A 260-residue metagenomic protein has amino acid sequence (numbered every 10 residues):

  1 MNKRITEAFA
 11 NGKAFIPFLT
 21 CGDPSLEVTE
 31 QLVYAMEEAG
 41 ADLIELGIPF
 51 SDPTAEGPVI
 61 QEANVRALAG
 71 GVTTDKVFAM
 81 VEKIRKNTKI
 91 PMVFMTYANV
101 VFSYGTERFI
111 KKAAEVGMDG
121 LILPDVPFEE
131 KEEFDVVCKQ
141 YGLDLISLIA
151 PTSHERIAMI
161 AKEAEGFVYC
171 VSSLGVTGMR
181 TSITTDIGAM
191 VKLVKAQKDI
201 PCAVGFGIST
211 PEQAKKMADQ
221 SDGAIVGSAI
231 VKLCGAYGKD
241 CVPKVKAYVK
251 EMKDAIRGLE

Functional and structural regions predicted by a protein language model:
M1-A8, S51-I60, V72-E82, F102-R108 (+5 more regions): Active-site-adjacent beta->alpha loops and helix N-cap segments on the catalytic face of soluble alpha/beta enzymes
M1-F18, V81-K86, E260: N-terminal amphipathic alpha-helix/helix-capping segment at the start of soluble metabolic enzymes
F15-L19, I44-L46, M92-T96, L121-L123 (+4 more regions): Hydrophobic faces of well-ordered beta-strands that scaffold small-molecule active sites in alpha/beta enzyme cores
T20-S25, M95-S103, P127-F128, L148-T152 (+1 more regions): Glycine-rich beta-to-alpha transition loops that act as phosphate-gripper elements at the mouths of alpha/beta enzyme
L26-M36, T152-K162, V204, I208-A224: Catalytic cores of alpha/beta
E37, I48-F50, Q61-L123, I256: Active-site beta->alpha loop and helix N-cap motifs at the rims of alpha/beta catalytic domains
A41-D52, M118-I122, P127-E130, S172-G178 (+2 more regions): Glycine-rich phosphate-binding active-site loops on the catalytic face of alpha/beta enzymes
V77, K192-I200, S209-E260: Alpha/beta catalytic cores of nucleotide-metabolism and tRNA/nucleoside-modifying enzymes
